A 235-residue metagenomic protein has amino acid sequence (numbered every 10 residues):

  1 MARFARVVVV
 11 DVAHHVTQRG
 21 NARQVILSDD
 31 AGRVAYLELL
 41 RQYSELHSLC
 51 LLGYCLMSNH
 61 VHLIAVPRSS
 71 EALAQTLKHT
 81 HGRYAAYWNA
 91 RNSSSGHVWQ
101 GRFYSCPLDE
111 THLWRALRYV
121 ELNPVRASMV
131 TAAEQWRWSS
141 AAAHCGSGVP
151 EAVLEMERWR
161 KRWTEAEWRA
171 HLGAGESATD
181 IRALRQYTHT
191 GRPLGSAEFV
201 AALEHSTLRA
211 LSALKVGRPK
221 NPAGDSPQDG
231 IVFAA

Functional and structural regions predicted by a protein language model:
M1-M57, V66-A235: Short Pro-Cys-Gly-centered "Cys-loop" motif that presents a nucleophilic cysteine in a tight turn
